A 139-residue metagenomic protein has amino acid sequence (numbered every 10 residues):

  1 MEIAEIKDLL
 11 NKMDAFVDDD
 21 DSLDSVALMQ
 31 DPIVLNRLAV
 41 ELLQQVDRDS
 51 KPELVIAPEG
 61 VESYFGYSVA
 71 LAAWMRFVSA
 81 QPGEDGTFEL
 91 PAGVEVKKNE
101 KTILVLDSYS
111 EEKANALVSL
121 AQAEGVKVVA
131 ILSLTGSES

Functional and structural regions predicted by a protein language model:
M1-R48: Active-site-facing substrate-recognition patch
P32, V55-I56, D107: A generic secondary-structure micro-motif detector that highlights 1-2 residue hydrophobic/ambivalent hotspots embedded
Q44, L71, S119, A123: Short, well-ordered alpha-helices that flank and scaffold nucleotide-derived cofactor binding pockets
V46-K51, K97: Glycine-rich phosphate-binding loop signature in dinucleotide/nucleotide-binding domains
D49-S50, A73, E124-G125: A structural signal for short coil/turn segments at secondary-structure junctions
P52-L90, V94: Glycine-rich, small/polar surface segments that engage phosphate groups of diverse ligands
F88-S139: PRPP/pyrophosphate-binding module of the type I phosphoribosyltransferase fold
